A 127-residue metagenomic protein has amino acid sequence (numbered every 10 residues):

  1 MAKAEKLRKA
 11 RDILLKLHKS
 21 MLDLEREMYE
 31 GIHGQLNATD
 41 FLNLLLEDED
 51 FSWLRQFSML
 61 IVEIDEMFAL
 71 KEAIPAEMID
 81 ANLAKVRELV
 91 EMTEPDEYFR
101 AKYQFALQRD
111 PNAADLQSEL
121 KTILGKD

Functional and structural regions predicted by a protein language model:
M1, E5-R8, L44, D48 (+3 more regions): Generic amphipathic alpha-helical segments used as scaffolds and interaction surfaces in large, multi-domain proteins
M1-N43, I123-L124: Short terminal alpha-helical segments
E5-R11, M78-D127: Amphipathic alpha-helical binding modules
K19-R26, E30, M59-A73, E91-Y98 (+2 more regions): Charged/polar positions within long, soluble alpha-helices
E25-L83: Amphipathic alpha-helical interaction modules
